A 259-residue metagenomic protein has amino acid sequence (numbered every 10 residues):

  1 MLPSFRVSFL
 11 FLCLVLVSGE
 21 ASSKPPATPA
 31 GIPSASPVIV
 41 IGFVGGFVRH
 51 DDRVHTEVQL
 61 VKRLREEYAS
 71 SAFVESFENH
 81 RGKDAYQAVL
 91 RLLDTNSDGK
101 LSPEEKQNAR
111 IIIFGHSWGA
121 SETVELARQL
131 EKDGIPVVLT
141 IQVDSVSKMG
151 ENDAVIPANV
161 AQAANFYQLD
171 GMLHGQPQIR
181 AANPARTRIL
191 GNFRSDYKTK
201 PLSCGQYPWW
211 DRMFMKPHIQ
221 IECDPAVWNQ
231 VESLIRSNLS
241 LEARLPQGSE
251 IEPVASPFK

Functional and structural regions predicted by a protein language model:
M1-F9: Bacterial N-terminal signal peptides that target proteins for export
S8-V17: Bacterial N-terminal signal peptides
L16-P26: Bacterial Sec-dependent signal peptides at the C-terminal "C-region" and cleavage site
A30-A109, M213: Active-site catalytic motif of lipid deacylating hydrolases and related acyltransferases
R49-E57, G82, Y86, H116-T123 (+3 more regions): Solvent-exposed, acidic/flexible segments
L60, L64, S71-A72, V89-A181: Serine-dependent carboxylesterase/thioesterase catalytic core of lipase-like alpha/beta-hydrolase/SGNH enzymes
F77, I111-F114, I219: Conserved short-loop catalytic and cofactor-binding motifs
A158-K259: C-terminal catalytic-base region of ester-bond hydrolases, centering on the histidine of the charge-relay
